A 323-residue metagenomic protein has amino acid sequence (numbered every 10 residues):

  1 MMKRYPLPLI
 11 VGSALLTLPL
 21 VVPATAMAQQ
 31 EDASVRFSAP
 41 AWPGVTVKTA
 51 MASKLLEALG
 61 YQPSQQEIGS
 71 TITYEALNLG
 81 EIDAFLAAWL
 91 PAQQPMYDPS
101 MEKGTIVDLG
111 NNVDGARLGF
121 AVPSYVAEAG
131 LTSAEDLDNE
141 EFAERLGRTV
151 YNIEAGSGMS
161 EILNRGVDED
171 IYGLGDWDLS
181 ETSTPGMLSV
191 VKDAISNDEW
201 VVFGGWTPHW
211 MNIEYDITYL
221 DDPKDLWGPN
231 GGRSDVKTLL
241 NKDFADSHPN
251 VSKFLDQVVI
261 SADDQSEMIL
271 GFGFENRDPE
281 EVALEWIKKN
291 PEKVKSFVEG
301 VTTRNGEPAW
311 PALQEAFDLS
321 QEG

Functional and structural regions predicted by a protein language model:
Q30-G44, L56, Y61-Q66, G147-Y151 (+1 more regions): Short, well-ordered beta-strand elements
W42-P43, Y61-A76, D178-V190: Short helix-initiation/N-cap motifs at beta->coil->alpha
T49, I68-G104, S189-V190, W210-T218: Pocket-flanking alpha-helical
A52-L59, E141-D178, K288: Ligand-binding cleft/hinge of the Venus flytrap
I82-L86, A155-D225: Ligand-binding pocket segment of bilobal, Venus flytrap-like solute-binding proteins
T105-E154: A conserved helix-loop-strand patch within extracytoplasmic ligand-binding domains of the periplasmic binding
V113, V259-G323: C-terminal functional modules
L118-E128, R233-S247, L270-G271: A bilobed periplasmic-binding-protein/Venus flytrap-type ligand-binding module shared by bacterial periplasmic
